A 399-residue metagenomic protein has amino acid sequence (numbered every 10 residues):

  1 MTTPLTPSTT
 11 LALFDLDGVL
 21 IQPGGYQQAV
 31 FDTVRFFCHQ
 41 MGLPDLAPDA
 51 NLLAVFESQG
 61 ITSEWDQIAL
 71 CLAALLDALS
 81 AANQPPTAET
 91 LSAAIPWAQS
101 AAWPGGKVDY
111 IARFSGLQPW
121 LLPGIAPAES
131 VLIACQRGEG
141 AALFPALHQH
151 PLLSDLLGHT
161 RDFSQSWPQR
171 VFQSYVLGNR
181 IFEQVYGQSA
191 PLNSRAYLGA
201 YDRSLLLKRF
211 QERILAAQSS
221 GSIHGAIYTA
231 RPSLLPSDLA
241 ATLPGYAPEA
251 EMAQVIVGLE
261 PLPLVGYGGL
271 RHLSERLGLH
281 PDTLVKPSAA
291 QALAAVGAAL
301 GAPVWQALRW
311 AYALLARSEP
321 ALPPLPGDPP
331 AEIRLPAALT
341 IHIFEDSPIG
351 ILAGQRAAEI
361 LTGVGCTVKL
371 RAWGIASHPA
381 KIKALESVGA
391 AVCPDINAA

Functional and structural regions predicted by a protein language model:
M1-T10, Q211, L215, S219 (+1 more regions): Asp-based, Mg2+/Mn2+-dependent phosphohydrolase catalytic module
T2-A54, T62, D66-A69, A73-A81: Active-site neighborhood of HAD-like aspartate-dependent phosphohydrolases
V19, V30, A94-P104, Y110-G178 (+1 more regions): Substrate-recognition element of Asp-dependent hydrolases with the DxDx(T/V) motif
Q22-Y26, G60-E64, L198-L207, L284-A295 (+1 more regions): Phosphate/oxyanion-binding active-site loops and adjacent basic polyanion-contact surfaces
D32-F36, N51-S58, Q67-L70, A74 (+6 more regions): Charged/polar, solvent-exposed surface patches and flexible loops
H39-F56, A78-A94, L259-P261, V304-A311: Short, surface-exposed acidic
L53-F56, G60, T283-L284, A391: Pocket-edge positions in alpha/beta enzyme catalytic cores
S58-I61, Q67-A69, P85-G105, S115: Membrane-topology segments of multi-pass transport proteins
